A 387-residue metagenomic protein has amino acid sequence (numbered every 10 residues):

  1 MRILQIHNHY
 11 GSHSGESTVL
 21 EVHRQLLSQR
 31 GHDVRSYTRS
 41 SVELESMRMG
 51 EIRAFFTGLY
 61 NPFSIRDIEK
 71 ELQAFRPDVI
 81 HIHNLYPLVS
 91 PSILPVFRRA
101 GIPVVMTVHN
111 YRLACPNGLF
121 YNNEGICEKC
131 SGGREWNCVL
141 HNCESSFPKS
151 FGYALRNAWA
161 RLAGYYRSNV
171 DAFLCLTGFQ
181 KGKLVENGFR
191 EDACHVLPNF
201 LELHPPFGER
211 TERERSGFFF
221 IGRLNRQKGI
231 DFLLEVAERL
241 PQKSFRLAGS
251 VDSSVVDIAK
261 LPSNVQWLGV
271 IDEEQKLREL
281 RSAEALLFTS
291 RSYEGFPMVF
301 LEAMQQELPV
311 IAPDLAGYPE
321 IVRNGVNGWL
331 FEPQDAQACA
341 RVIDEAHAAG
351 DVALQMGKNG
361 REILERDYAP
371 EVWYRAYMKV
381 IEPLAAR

Functional and structural regions predicted by a protein language model:
R99, R112, E128-A172, G182: Membrane-proximal helix-turn-helix segments that form the acceptor-binding/catalytic region of lipid-linked
L174, P205, R210-K228, L234-L240: Conserved donor-binding/catalytic core segment of Leloir-type glycosyltransferases
F179, F200: Carbohydrate-associated surface elements
V255-R278: Nucleotide-activated donor-binding/catalytic signature segment of Leloir-type glycosyltransferases, i.e., the conserved
R281-G295, L308: Acidic donor-binding loop of glycosyltransferase active sites
P309-A312, V322: Short hydrophobic beta-strand element within catalytic cores of glycosyltransferases and related nucleotide-activated
N324-G325, W329-A336, E345-G350: Conserved acidic donor-binding segment of nucleotide-sugar-dependent glycosyltransferases
A338, E345, V352-D367, W373-K379: A short, well-ordered alpha-helix in the C-terminal region of glycosyltransferases
